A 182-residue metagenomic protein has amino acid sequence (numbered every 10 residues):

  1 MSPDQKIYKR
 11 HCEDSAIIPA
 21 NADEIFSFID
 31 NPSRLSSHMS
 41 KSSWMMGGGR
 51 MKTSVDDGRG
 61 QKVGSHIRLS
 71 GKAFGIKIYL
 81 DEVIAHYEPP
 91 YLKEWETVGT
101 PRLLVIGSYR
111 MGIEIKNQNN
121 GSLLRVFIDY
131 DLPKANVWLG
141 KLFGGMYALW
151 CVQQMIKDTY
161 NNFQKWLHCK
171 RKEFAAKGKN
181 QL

Functional and structural regions predicted by a protein language model:
M1-K62, L182: Hydrophobic ligand-binding cavity/cleft-lining segments
Y8-R10, I76, G107: Residue-level preference for beta-strand/loop junctions
D14-A16, L80-H86, Y109-N117: Hydrophobic/aromatic beta-strand elements that line small-molecule binding cavities or substrate pockets in beta-rich
N21, P89-P90, Q118-G121: Short strand-connecting beta-turns/loops that link adjacent beta-strands
N21-S27, K93, C151, M155 (+1 more regions): Short amphipathic alpha-helical segments
E24-I29, L35, I67, I84 (+3 more regions): Hydrophobic pocket/interface hotspot
G49-L104, D158-Q181: Glycine-rich portal/gate segments that line the openings of hydrophobic small-molecule binding cavities
E96-Q154: Beta-strand/loop substructures that line and gate deep hydrophobic ligand-binding cavities in soluble
